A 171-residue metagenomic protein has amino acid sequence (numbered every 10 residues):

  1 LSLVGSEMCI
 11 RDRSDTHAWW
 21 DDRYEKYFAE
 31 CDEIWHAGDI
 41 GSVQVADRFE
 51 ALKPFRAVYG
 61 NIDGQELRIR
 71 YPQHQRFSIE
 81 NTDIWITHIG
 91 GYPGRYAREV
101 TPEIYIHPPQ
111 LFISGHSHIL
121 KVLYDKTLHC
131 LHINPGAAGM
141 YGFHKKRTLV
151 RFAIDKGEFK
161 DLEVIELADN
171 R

Functional and structural regions predicted by a protein language model:
L1-I10: Single conserved hydrophobic/aromatic residue that forms the stacking wall/gate of nucleotide- or nucleobase-binding
V4-G5, A29-E30, A51, P108: Alpha-helix C-terminal capping/helix-to-coil transition sites in glycosyltransferase folds
D12-S14, E33-D39, R56-N61, I86-H88 (+2 more regions): Active-site neighborhood of phospho(di)ester-bond hydrolases with catalytic His/Asp-centered motifs
W19: Catalytic phosphate/metal-binding cores of nucleic-acid and nucleotide-processing enzymes, i.e., regions that mediate
D22-Y24, V43-K53, G64-Q73, A97 (+1 more regions): Metal-dependent catalytic neighborhoods of phosphoester/phosphodiester hydrolases
R56, G94-E158: Conserved beta-sheet core of the metallophosphoesterase superfamily
R56-E99, I106: Helix-adjacent hinge/juxtasegments
L162-R171: Short, solvent-exposed aromatic-acidic interface loops
